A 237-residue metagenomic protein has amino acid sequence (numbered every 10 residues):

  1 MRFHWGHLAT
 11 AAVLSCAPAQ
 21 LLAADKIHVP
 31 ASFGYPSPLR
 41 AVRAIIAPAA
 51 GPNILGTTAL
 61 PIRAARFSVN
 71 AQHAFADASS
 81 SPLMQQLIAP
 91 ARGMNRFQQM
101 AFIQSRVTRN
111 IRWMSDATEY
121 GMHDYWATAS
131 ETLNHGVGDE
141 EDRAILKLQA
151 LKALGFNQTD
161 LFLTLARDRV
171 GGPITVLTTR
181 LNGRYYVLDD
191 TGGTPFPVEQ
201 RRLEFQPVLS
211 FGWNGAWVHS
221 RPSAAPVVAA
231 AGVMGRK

Functional and structural regions predicted by a protein language model:
M1-F3, A12-V13: Short, Lys/Arg-rich N-terminal segment immediately upstream of the first membrane anchor
R2-H4, Q20-K237: A structural boundary/capping signal
A9-A17: Bacterial N-terminal signal peptides
